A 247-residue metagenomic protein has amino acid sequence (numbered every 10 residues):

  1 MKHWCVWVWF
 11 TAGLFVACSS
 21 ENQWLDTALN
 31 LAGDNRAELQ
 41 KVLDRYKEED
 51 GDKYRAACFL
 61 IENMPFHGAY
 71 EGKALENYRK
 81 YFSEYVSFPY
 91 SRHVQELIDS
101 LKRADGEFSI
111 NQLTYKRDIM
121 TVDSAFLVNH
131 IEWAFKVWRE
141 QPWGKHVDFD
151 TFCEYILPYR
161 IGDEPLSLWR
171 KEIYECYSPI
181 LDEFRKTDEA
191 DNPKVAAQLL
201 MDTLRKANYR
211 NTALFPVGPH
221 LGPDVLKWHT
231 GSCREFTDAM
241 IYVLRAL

Functional and structural regions predicted by a protein language model:
M1-W24: Bacterial Sec-dependent N-terminal signal peptides
K2-W7, G222-V225, H229: Structural motif marking the loop-to-transmembrane transition
C18-L199, R205, V225, R245-A246: N-terminal accessory/pre-domain segments preceding catalytic cores
N35, N192, L221, G231-S232 (+1 more regions): Intrinsic-disorder/low-complexity, polar/charged segments
L200, L226-L247: Cysteine-centered nucleophilic/redox motifs
L204, N208, S232: Short, small-residue-rich loop/turn micro-motifs
N208-G222: Short, surface-exposed glycine/acidic/tryptophan-bearing loops
